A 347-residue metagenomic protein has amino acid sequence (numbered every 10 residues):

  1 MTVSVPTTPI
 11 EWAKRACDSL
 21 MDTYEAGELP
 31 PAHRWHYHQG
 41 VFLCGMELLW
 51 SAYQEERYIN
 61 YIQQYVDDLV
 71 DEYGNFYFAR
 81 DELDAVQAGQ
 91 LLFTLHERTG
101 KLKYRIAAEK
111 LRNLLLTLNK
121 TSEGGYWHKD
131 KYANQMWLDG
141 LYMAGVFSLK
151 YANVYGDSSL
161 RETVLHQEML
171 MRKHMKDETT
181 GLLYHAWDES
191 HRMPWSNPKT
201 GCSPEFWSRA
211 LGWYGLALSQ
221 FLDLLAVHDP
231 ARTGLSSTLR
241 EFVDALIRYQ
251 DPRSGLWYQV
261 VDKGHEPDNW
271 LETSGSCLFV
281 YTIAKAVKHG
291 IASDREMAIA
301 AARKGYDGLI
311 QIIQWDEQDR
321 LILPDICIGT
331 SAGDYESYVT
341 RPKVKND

Functional and structural regions predicted by a protein language model:
S4-G40, A52-I59, D68-E72, Y77-Q87 (+6 more regions): CBM-like carbohydrate-recognition segments
S19, G45-L48, D68, T94 (+10 more regions): Alpha-helical scaffold segments in carbohydrate-active enzymes
R34, M136-M143, G156, L160-T163 (+3 more regions): Short, contiguous, pocket-lining structural segments that sit at or immediately flank catalytic/ligand-binding sites
C44-E47, D84-R98, W127-G140, G181-F206 (+2 more regions): Carbohydrate-binding/catalytic loop surfaces
Y53, Y151-E162, F221-T233, A286-R295: Inter-helical turn/loop segments and adjacent helix faces that build the functional surface of alpha-helical bundle
I59-N60, E72-N197, Y335: Extended ligand-binding groove/face enriched in aromatic
G215-G264: Oxyanion-binding "anion nests"
